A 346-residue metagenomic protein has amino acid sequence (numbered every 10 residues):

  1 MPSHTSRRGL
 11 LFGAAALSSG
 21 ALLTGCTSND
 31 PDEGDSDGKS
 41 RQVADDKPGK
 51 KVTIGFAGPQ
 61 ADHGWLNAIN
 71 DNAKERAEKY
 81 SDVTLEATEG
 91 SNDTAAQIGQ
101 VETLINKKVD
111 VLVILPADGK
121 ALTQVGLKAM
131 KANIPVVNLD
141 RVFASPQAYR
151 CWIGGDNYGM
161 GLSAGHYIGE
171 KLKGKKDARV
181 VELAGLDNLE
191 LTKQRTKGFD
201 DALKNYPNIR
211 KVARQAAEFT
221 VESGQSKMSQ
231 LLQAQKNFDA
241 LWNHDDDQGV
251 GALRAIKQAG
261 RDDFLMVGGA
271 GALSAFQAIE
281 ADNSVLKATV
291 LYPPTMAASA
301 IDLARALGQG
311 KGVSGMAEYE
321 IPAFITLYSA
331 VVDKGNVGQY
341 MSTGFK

Functional and structural regions predicted by a protein language model:
M1-S18: N-terminal secretory signal peptides and thylakoid transit peptides that target proteins across membranes
C26-S36: Bacterial lipoprotein signal-peptidase II cleavage site
D37-V52, L183, D187, L191 (+3 more regions): Hinge/cleft segment of the Venus flytrap/periplasmic-binding protein
S40-N72, R76, Y80, L85-Q100 (+5 more regions): Extracytoplasmic "Venus flytrap"
A87-E89, A144-G169, E182-L183, R214 (+1 more regions): Short beta-strand elements at the ligand-binding edges of bilobed clamshell
Q97, I153-A178, S223-Q225, G271-F276 (+1 more regions): Hydrophobic alpha-helical segments within soluble ligand-binding/sensing domains
I114-M130, F199, A217-Q277: Hydrophobic alpha-helical
K120-G159, R179, L273-V285, M341: Flexible loop/hinge segments that line or gate small-molecule binding clefts
